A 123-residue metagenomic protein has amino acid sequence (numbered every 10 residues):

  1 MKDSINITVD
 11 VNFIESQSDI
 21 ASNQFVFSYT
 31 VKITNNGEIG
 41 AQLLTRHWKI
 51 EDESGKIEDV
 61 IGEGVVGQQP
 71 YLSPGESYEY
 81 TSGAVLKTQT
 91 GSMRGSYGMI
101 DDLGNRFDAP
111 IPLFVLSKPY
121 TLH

Functional and structural regions predicted by a protein language model:
M1-Q24: Low-complexity, acidic Ser/Thr/Pro/Gly-rich terminal tails and inter-domain linkers that flank the onset of structured
I5, N23-F25, Q42, E76-Y78 (+1 more regions): Residue-level preference for beta-strand/loop junctions
V9, F13, G55, G64 (+3 more regions): Long, contiguous binding/interaction regions
F25-T30, R94: Short, solvent-exposed loop/turn segments enriched in Ser/Thr/Gly
I33-G37: Asparagine-centered strand-capping/turn motif at beta-strand->loop junctions
I39-E58, M99: Short acidic, flexible loop segments centered on an aromatic residue
E58-T90: Intrinsically disordered, low-complexity Pro/Gly/Ser/Thr-rich segments with frequent PxxP/GP/PP motifs and embedded
V85-H123: Terminal connector regions
